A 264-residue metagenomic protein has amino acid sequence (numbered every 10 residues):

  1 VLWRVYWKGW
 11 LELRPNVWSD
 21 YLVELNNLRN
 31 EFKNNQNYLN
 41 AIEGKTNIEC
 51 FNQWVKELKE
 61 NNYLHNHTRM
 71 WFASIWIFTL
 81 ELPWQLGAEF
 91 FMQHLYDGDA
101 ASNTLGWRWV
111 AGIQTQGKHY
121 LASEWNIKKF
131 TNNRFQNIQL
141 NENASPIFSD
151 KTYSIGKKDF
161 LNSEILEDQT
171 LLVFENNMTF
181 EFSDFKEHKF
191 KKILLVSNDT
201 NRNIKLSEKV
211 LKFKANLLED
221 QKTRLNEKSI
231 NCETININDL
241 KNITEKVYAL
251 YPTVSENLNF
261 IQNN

Functional and structural regions predicted by a protein language model:
L2-L166: Active-site-proximal binding-pocket segments
W3, G9, L13-N26, E43 (+3 more regions): Trp/Phe/Arg-rich N-terminal binding region typifying the photolyase-homology
